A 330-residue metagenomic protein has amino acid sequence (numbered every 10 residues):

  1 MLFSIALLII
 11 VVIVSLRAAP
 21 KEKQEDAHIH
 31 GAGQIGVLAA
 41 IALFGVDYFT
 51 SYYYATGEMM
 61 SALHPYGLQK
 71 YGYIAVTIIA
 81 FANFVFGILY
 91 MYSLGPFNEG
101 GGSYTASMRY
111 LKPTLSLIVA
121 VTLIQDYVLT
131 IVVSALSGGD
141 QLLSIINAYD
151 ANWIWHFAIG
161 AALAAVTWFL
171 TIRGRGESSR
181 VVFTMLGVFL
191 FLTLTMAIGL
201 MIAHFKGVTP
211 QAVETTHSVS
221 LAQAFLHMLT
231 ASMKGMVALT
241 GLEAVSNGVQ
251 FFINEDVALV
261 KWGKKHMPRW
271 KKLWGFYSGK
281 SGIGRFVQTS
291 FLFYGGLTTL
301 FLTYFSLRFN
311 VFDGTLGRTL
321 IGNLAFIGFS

Functional and structural regions predicted by a protein language model:
M1-L16, M59-T122, V132-L163, Y294-G296 (+1 more regions): Extracellular loop-to-transmembrane helix junctions
M1-Y66, H227-A231: Membrane-interface "cap" regions at the ends of multi-pass membrane proteins
L2-L8, A158-A203, V287-L292: Membrane-interface loop-to-helix entry segments
A27-H30, T184-G241: Helix-loop-helix junctions that connect adjacent transmembrane segments in multi-pass membrane transporters
H28, L43, G57-H64, M91-P96 (+2 more regions): Helix-loop junctions at the membrane interface of multi-pass solute transporters
A32-F44, K112-Q125, I159-A162, V219-M233 (+1 more regions): Select transmembrane alpha-helical segments in multipass membrane proteins
L68-I74, P113-T122, A151-W155, E255-L292: Membrane-interface alpha-helices at helix entry/exit sites of multi-pass transporters
G102, K112, H266-I283, V287-S330: TM-loop-TM module centered on a large, flexible mid-protein loop between adjacent transmembrane helices in multi-pass
